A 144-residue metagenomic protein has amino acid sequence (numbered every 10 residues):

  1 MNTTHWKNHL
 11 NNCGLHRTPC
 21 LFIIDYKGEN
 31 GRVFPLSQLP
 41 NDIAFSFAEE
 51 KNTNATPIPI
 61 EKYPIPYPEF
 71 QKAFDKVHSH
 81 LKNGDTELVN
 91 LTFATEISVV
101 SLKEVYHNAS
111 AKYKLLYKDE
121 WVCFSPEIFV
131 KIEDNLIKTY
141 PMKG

Functional and structural regions predicted by a protein language model:
M1-G144: Extended alpha-helical targeting/anchoring segments, especially N-terminal organellar/secretory targeting helices
